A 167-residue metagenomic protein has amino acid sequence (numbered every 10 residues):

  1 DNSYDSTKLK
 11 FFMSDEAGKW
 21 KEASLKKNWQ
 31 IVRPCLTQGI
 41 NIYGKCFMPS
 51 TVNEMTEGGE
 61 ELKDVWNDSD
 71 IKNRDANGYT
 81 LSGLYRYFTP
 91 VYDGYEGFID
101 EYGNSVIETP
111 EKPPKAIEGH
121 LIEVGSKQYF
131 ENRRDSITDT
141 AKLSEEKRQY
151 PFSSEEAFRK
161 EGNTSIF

Functional and structural regions predicted by a protein language model:
D1, T7-F12, L25-K26, S50-F167: Conserved P-loop NTPase catalytic core
N2, K19-W20: Short strand->helix junction
M13-K19: Walker B catalytic acidic pair
E16, P34-C35, P90: Proline-rich low-complexity regions
A23-I42: Short, conserved "post-DEAD/DEAH" coupling segment immediately C-terminal to helicase motif II within the SF2/RecA-like
I42-T51: Structural recognition of the conserved hydrophobic beta-strand(s) that form the central parallel beta-sheet of P-loop
